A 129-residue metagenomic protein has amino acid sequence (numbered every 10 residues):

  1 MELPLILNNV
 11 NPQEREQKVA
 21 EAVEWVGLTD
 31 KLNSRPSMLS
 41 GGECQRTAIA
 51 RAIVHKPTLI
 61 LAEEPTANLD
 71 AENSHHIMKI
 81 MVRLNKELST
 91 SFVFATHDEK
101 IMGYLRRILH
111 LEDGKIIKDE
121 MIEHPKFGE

Functional and structural regions predicted by a protein language model:
N9, Q13-D30: Conserved ABC ATPase "signature" region
W25, I80-F94, M102: Conserved catalytic loops of ABC-family nucleotide-binding domains
R35-Q45: Conserved ABC ATPase signature
V54-T58: A short, proline-enriched helix->beta-strand linker immediately N-terminal to the Walker B motif in ABC-type P-loop
I60-E63: Catalytic Walker B motif of ABC-type/P-loop ATPase nucleotide-binding domains
A71-N73: Helix N-cap at the start of a conserved alpha-helix in ABC-type nucleotide-binding domains
K115-E129: Conserved beta-strand-loop-alpha-helix hinge in the C-terminal portion of ABC ATPase nucleotide-binding domains
